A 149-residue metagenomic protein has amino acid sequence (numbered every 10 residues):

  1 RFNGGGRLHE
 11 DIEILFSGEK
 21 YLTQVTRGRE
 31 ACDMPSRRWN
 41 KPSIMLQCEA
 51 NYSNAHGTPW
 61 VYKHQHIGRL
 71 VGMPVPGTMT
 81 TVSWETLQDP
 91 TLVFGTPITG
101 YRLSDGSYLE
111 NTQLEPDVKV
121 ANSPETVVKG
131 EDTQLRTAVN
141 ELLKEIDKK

Functional and structural regions predicted by a protein language model:
R1-K149: C-terminal "post-core" interaction segments
